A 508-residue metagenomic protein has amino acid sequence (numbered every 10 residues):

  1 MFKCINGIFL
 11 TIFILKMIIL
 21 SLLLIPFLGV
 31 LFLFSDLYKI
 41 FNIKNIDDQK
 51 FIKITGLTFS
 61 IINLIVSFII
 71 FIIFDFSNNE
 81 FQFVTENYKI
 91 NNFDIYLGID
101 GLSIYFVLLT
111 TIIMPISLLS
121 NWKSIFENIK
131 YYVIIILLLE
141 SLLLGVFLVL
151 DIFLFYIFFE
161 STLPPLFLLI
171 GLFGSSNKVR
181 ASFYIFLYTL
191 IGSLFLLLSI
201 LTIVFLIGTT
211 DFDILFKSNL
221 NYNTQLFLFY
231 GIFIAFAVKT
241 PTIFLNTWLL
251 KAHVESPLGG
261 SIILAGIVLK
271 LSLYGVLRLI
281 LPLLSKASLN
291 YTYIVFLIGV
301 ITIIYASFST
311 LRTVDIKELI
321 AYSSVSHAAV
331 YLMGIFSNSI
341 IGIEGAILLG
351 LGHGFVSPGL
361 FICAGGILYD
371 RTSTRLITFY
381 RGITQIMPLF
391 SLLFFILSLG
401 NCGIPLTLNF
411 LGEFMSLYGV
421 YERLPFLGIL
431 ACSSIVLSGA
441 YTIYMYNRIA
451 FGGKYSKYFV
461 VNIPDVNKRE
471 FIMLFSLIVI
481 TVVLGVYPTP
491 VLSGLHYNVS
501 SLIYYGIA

Functional and structural regions predicted by a protein language model:
F2-I134, S500: Transmembrane helix-loop-helix hairpins at membrane boundaries of multipass inner-membrane proteins
L15-I25, I99-T110, I152-P165, Q225-A235 (+2 more regions): Structural signature of hydrophobic alpha-helical transmembrane segments
V30-F34, P115-L119, S141-G145, L168-L169 (+9 more regions): Alpha-helical transmembrane segments of multipass membrane proteins
L31-N45, M114-F126, L168-N177, T240-H253 (+1 more regions): C-terminal ends of transmembrane helices
D47-I52, I134, L138, L142-T224 (+1 more regions): Alpha-helical multi-pass transmembrane bundles of energy-transducing inner-membrane proteins
F76-D94, K178-R180, L194-T247, K251-V254 (+7 more regions): Juxtamembrane/interfacial segments at transmembrane-helix boundaries in multi-pass membrane proteins
L250-A252, G259, L269-G354: Acidic, glycine-rich loop-and-beta core segments that form the ion-binding/anion-interacting portion of active sites
S357-F361, F426-N462: Predominantly late transmembrane helices and immediately cytosolic-facing juxtamembrane segments
